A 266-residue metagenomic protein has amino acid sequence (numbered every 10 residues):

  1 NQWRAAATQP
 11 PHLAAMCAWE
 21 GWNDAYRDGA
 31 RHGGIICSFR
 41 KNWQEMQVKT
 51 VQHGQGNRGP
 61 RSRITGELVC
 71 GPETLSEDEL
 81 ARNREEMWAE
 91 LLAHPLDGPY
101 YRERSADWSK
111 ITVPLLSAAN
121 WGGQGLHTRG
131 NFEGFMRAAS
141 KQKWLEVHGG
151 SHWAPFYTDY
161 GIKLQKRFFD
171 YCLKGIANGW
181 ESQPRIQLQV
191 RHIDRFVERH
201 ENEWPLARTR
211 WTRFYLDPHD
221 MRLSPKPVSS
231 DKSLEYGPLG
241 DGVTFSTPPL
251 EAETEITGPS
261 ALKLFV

Functional and structural regions predicted by a protein language model:
N1-P10, G134, L264: Short glycine-enriched nucleophile-adjacent loop and the immediately C-terminal alpha-helix near the catalytic center
R4-K110: Accessory cap/linker subdomain of secreted extracellular hydrolases
L13, L115, K143: Short, conserved active-site loop motifs that form the nucleotide-linked donor/cofactor pocket
E67-E73, G150, A154-V266: C-terminal, loop-rich substrate-recognition/catalytic regions characterized by aromatic stacking residues
I111, S117-A119: Short beta-strand/loop motif that positions the catalytic acidic residue of the alpha/beta-hydrolase fold
W121-G123, G150-S151: Acidic beta-to-alpha connecting loop that harbors the catalytic carboxylate
Q124-N131: Conserved alpha/beta-hydrolase "acid-adjacent" motif
A138-H152: Catalytic histidine neighborhood in serine/cysteine hydrolases with alpha/beta-hydrolase-type architecture
